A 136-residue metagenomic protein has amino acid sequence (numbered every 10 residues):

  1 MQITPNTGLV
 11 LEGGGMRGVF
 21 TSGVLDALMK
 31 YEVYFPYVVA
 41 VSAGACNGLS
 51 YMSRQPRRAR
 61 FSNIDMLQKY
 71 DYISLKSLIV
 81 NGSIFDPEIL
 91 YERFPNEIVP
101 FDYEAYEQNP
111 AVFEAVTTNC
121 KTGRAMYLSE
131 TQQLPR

Functional and structural regions predicted by a protein language model:
M1-V41, L49-R136: Patatin-like phospholipase
